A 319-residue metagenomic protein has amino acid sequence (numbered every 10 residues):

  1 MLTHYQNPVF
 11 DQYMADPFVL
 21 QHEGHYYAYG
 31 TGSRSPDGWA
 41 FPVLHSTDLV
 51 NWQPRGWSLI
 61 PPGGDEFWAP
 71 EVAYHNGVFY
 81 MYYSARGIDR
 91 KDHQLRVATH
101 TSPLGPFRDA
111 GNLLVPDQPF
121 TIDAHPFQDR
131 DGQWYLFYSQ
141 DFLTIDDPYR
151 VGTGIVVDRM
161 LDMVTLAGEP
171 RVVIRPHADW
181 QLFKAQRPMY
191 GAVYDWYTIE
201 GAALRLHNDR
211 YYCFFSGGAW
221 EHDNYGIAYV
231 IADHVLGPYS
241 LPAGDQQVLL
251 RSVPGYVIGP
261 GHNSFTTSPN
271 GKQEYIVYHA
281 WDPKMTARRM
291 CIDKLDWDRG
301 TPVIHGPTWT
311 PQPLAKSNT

Functional and structural regions predicted by a protein language model:
M1-T319: Carbohydrate-active catalytic/glycan-binding domains of CAZyme proteins, especially the secreted or lumenal ectodomains
